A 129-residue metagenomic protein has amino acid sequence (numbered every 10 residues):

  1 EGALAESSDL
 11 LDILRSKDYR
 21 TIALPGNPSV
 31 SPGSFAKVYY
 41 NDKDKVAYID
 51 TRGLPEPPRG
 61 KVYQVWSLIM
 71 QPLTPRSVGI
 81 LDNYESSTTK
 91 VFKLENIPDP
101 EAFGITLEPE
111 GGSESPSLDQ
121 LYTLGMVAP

Functional and structural regions predicted by a protein language model:
E1-P129: N-terminal targeting/export leaders
